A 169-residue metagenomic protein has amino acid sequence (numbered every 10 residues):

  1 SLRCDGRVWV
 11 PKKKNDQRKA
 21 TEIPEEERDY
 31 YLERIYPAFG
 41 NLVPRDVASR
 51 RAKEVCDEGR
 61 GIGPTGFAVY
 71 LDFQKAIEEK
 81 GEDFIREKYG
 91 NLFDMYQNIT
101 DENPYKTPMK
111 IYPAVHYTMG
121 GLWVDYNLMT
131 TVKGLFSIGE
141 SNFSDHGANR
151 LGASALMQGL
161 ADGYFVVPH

Functional and structural regions predicted by a protein language model:
S1-N98, H169: An anion/pyrophosphate-binding glycine-rich loop and adjacent beta-alpha core in soluble alpha-beta enzymes
C4, V10, E33, L71-F73 (+4 more regions): Generic structural "secondary-structure junction" signal
E26, Y126, A161: Short, ordered coil/turn segments that flank beta-strands lining enzyme active or ligand-binding pockets
Y70-F73, N142-A148: A short small-residue
K80-D83, K106, Y126, R150-Q158: Alpha-helix capping and helix-loop boundary segments enriched in small/acidic/polar residues
K88-N142: A glycine-rich dinucleotide-binding beta-alpha-beta segment and adjacent secondary-structure elements that constitute
S144-P168: A conserved FAD-binding loop/helix module that cradles the flavin
